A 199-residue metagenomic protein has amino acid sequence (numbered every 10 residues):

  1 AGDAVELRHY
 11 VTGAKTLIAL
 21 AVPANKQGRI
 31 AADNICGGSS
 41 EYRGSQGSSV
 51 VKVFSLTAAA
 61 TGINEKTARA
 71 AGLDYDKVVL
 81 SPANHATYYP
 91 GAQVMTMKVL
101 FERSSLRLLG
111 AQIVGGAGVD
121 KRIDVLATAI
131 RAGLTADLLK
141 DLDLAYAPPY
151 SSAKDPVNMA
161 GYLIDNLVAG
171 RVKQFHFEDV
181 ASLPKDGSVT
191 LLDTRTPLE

Functional and structural regions predicted by a protein language model:
A4-A117, S152, P156-L183, V189: Mid-to-C-terminal Rossmann-like scaffold of FAD/NAD(P)H-dependent oxidoreductases
E41, A136-K140: Flexible, glycine/charged-enriched surface loops at secondary-structure junctions
A111, D124-L126, L142-P148, I164-V168: Charged, low-complexity surface segments at secondary-structure and domain boundaries
A117-A136: A short, polar/charged loop-to-alpha-helix boundary motif
K140-N158: Acyltransferase loading domain of fatty acid and polyketide assembly lines
T190-R195: Short hydrophobic beta-strand that contains or immediately precedes a catalytic carboxylate
P197-E199: Short polar/charged helix/loop
